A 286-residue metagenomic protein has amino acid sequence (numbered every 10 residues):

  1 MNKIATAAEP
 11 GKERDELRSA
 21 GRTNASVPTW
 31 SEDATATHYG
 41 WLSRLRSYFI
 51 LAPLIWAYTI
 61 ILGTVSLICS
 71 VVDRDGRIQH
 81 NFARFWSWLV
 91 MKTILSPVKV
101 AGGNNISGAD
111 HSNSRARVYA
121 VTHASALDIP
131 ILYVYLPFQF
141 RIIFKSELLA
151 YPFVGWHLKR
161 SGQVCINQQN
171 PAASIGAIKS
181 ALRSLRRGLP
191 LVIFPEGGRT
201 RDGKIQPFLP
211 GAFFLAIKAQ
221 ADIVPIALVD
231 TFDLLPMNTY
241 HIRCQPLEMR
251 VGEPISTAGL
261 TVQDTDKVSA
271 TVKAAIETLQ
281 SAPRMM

Functional and structural regions predicted by a protein language model:
N2-K12, W30-H38, L42-L45, I175-M286: Non-catalytic C-terminal accessory region of glycerolipid acyltransferases and related lyso-lipid remodeling enzymes
E16-S19, S26-V27: Intrinsically disordered, low-complexity segments enriched in serine/threonine/proline/glycine and often basic
P28-R117: Membrane-anchoring hydrophobic helices of lipid-metabolizing enzymes
L62-F85, T93, H111-P171: Catalytic core of membrane glycerolipid acyltransferases/transacylases, capturing the structured, soluble-facing
W88, P130, F213-F214: Active-site phosphate/pyrophosphate- and oxyanion-stabilizing loops and adjacent acidic/basic residues in soluble
V100, Y119, I142-I143, M249-V251: Generic preference for hydrophobic
A101, I166, I226: Hydrophobic residues at beta-strand termini and immediately following loops that shape nucleotide-binding pockets
